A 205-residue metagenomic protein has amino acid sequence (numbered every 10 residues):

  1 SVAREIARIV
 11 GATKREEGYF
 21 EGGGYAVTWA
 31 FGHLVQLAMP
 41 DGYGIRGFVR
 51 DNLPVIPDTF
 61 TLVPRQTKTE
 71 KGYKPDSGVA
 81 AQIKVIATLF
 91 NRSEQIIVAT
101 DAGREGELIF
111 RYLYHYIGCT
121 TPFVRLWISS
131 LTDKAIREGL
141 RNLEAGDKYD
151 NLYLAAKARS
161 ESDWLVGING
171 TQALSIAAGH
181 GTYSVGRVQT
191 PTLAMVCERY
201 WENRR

Functional and structural regions predicted by a protein language model:
S1-S160, W164-V166, G170: Intrinsically disordered, low-complexity regulatory segments
R159-R205: Prokaryote-biased recognition of long, low-complexity C-terminal linker/tail segments that are poorly structured
